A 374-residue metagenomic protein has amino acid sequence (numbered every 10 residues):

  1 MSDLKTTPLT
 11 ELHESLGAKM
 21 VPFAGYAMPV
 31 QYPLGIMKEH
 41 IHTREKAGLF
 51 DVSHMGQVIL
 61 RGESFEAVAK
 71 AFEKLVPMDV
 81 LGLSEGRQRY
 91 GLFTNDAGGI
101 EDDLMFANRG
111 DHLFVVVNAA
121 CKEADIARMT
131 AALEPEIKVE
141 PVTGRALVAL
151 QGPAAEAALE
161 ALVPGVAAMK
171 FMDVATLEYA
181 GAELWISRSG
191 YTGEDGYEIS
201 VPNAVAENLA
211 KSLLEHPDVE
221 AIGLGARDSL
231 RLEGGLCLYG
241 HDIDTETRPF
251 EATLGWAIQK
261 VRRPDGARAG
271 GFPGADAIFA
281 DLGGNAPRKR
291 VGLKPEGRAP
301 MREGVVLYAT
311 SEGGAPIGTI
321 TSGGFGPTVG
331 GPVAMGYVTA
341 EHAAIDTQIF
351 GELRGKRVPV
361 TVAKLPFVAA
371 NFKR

Functional and structural regions predicted by a protein language model:
M1-A24, M28-Y32, N108-R374: Conserved, structured C-terminal
M1-G91, G99: Acidic, proline/glycine-enriched N-terminal capping motif
E39-H42, D96, D103, E183-S187: Membrane-targeting and insertion segments and their boundary/processing signals
K46, A97-G98, G223, D228: A subset of signal/propeptide-processing and intrinsically disordered low-complexity segments in secreted/extracellular
D51, D103, E198: Acidic active-site catalytic centers that drive phospho-/nucleotidyl reactions and related ester hydrolyses
H54-R61, F93-T94, D111-L113, G144-A149: Conserved short loop/turn motifs at secondary-structure junctions
K74, D79-A131: Well-ordered mid-protein domain cores that form the structural environment of catalytic cofactors
